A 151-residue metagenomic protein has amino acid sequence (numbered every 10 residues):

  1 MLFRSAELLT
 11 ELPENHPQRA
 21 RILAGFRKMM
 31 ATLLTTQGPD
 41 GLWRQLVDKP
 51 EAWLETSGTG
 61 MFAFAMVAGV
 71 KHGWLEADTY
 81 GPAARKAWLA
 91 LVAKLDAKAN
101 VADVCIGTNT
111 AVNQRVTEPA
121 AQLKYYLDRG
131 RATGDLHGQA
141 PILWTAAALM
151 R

Functional and structural regions predicted by a protein language model:
S5, L23-M30, T59-M66, G81: A general structural signal for well-ordered alpha-helical packing
E7-P13, T32-T35, G41-Q45, E51-A52 (+1 more regions): Flexible, surface-exposed loop/gating regions in the mature catalytic domains of secreted/periplasmic hydrolases
L8-A20, G69-D78: Inter-helical turn/loop segments and adjacent helix faces that build the functional surface of alpha-helical bundle
E14, Q18-I22, L42-G60, K124-G138: Solvent-exposed loop and edge beta-strand segments that line ligand/cofactor-binding and catalytic clefts
A20-M30, Q45-L54, V101-T110: Phosphate-binding glycine-rich loops and adjacent basic patches that engage nucleotide phosphates, nucleic-acid
L23-L42, A83-N100: Long, well-ordered core segments of solenoidal/helical folds
L54, A63, A68-R151: CBM-like carbohydrate-recognition segments
